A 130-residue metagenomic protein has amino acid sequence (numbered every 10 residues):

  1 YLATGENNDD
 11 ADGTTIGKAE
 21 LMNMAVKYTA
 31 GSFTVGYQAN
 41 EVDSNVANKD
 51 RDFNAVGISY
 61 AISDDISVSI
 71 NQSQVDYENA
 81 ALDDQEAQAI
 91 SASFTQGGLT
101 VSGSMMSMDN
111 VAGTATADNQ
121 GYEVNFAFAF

Functional and structural regions predicted by a protein language model:
Y1-F130: Outer-membrane beta-barrel proteins
